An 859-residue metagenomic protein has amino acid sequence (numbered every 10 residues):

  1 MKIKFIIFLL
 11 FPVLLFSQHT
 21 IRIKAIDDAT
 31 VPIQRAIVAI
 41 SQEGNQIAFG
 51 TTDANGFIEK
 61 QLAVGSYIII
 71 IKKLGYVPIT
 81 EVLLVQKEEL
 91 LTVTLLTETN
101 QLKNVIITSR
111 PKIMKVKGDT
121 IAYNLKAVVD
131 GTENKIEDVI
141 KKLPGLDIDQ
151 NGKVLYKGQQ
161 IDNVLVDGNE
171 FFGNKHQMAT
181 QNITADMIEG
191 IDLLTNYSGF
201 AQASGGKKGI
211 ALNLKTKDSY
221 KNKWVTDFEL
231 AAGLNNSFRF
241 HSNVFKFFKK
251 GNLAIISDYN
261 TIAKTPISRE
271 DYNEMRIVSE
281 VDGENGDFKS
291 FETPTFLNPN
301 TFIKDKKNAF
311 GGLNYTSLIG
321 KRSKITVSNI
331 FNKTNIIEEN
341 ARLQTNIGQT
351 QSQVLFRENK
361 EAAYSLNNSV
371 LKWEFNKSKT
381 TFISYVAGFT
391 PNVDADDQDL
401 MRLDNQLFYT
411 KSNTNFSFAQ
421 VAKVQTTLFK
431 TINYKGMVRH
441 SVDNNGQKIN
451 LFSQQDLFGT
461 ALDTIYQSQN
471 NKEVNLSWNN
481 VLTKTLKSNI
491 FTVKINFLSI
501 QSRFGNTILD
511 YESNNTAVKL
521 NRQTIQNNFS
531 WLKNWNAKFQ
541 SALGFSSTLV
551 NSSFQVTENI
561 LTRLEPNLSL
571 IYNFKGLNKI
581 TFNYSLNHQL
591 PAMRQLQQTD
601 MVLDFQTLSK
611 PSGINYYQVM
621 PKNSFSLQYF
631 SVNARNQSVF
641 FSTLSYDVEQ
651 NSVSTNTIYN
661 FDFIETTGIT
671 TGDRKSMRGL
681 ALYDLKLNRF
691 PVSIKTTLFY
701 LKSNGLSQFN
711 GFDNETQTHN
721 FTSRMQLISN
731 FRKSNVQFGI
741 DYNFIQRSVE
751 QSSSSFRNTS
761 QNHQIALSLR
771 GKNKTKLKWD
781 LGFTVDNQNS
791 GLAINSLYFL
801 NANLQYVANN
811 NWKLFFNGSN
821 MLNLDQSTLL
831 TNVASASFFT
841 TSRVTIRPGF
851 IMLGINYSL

Functional and structural regions predicted by a protein language model:
R22-I33: Structural motif
T30, N55-E59, I70, V77 (+15 more regions): Membrane-proximal, glycine/serine-rich, low-complexity loop/turn segments characteristic of large bacterial
E43-F57: Short, acidic Ser/Thr/Gly-rich low-complexity loop/linker segments typical of extracellular and cell-surface proteins
L91-Q101, S109, N213-S219: Conserved "repeat-terminator" motif of extracellular CCP/Sushi domains
S204-G205, P266-N273, I337-Q353, A395-D404 (+12 more regions): Outer-membrane beta-barrel translocator domains and adjoining extracellular loop/strand segments of Gram-negative
K208, A231, N236-F240, D305-G311 (+13 more regions): Residues that define the transmembrane beta-barrel architecture of outer-membrane proteins
T316-T334, A363-Q398, L407-T557, T562-P566 (+6 more regions): Face-selective signature of the C-terminal outer-membrane beta-barrel domain
R724-F744, F756-L859: Conserved C-terminal beta-signal and adjacent last beta-strands/turns of outer-membrane beta-barrel proteins
